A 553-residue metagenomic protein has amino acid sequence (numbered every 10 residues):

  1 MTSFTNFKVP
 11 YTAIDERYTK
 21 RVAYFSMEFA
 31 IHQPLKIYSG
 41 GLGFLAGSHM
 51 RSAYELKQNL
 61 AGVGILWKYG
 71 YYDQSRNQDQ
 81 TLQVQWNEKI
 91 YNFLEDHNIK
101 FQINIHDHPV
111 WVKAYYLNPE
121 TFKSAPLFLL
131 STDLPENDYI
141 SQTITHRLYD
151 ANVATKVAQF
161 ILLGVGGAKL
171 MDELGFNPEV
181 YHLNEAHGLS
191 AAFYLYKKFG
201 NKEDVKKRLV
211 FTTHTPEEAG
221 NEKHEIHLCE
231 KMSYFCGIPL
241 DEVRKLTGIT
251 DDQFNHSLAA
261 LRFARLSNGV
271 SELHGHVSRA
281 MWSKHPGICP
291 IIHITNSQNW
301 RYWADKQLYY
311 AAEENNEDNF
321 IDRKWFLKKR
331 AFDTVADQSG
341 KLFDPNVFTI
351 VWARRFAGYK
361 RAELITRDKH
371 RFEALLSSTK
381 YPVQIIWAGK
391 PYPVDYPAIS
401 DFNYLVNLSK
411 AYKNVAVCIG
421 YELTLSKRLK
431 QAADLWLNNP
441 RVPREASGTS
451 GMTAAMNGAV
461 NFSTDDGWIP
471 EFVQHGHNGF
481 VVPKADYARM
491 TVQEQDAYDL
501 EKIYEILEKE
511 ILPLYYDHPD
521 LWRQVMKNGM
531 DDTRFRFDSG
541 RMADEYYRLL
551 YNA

Functional and structural regions predicted by a protein language model:
M1-A553: Catalytic cores of carbohydrate-active enzymes across secretory and cytosolic contexts
